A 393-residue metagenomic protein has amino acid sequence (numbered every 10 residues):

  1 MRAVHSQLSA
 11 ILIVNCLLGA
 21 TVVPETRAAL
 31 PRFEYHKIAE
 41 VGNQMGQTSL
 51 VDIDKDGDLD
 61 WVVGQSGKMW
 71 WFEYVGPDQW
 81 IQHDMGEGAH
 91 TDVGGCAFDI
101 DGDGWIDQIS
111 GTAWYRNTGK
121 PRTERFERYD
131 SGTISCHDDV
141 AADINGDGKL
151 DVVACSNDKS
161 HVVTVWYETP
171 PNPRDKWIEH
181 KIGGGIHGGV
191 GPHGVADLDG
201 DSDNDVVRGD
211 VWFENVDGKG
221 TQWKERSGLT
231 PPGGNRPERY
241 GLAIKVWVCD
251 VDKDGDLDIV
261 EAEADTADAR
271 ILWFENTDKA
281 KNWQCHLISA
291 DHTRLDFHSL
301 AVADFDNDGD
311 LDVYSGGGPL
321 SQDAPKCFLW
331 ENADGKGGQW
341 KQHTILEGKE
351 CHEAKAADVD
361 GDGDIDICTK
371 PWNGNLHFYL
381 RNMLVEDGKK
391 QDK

Functional and structural regions predicted by a protein language model:
M1-S6: Positively charged n-region of N-terminal signal peptides that target proteins for export
Q7-T21: Bacterial N-terminal signal peptides
G19-K393: Beta-propeller-forming repeat regions
